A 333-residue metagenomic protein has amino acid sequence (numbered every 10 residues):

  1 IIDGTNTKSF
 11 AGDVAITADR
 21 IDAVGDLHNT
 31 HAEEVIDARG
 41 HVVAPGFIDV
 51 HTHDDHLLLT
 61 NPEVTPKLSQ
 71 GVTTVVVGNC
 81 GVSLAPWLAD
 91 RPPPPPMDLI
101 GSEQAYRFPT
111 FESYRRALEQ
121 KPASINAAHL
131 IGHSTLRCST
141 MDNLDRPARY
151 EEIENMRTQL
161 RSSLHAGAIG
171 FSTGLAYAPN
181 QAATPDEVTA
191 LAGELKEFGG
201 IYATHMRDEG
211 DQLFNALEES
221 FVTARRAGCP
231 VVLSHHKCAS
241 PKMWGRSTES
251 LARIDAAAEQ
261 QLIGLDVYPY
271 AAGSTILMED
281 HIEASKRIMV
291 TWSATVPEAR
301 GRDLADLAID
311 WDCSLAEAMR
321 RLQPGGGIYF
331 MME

Functional and structural regions predicted by a protein language model:
I1-G46: Histidine-rich, glycine-flanked metal-binding segment
V14, D19, G40, H51 (+6 more regions): Divalent metal-coordination and catalytic microenvironments
N29-G78: Replace "His-x-His-based motif
H31-E33, R39-P45, Q70-T73, K121-N126 (+4 more regions): Short coil/turn connectors at secondary-structure junctions
G46-T52, V75-V77, A127-I131, F171-T173 (+3 more regions): Hydrophobic faces of well-ordered beta-strands that scaffold small-molecule active sites in alpha/beta enzyme cores
G78-V82, P269-Y270: Short, solvent-exposed turn/loop segments enriched in Gly/Ser/Thr/Pro and often Arg
C80-W87, I100-E219, T223-R226: Hydrophobic, small-residue-rich alpha-helical packing segments that form membrane-like cores
P86-R107, E112-R115, S134-E151, A224-V231 (+1 more regions): Polyanionic/metal-chelating signatures
